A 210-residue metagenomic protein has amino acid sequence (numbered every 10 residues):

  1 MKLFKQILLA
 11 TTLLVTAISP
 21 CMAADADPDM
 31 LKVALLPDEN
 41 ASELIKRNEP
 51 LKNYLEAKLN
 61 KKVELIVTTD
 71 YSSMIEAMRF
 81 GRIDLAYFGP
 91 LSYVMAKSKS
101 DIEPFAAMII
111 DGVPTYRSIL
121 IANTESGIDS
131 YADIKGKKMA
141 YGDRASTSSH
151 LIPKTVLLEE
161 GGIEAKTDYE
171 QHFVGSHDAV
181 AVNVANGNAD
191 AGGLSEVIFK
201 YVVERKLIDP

Functional and structural regions predicted by a protein language model:
M1-T11: Bacterial N-terminal signal peptides that target proteins for export
I18-A23: Sec/Tat signal peptide C-region and signal peptidase I cleavage site
P28-N48, S148: Extracytoplasmic "Venus flytrap"
K32-P37, D111-I119, L207-P210: Periplasmic-binding protein-like
S72-A86, K99-S100, A132, H177-G192: Short helices/loops that flank or line small-molecule/ion binding pockets
A96-M108, V202-P210: Ligand-binding "clamshell"
A122-D143: Flexible hinge/capping segments at coil-to-helix
K138-P210: Pocket-lining segment of extracytoplasmic ligand-binding domains
